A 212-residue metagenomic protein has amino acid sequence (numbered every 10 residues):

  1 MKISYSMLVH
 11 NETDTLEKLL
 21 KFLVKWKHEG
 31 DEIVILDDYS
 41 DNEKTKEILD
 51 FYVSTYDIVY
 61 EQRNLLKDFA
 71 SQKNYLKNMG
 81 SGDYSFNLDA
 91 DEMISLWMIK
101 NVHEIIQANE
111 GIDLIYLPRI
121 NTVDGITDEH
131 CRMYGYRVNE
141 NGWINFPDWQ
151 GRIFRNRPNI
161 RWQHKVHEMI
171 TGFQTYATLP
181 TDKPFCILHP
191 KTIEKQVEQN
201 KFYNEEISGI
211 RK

Functional and structural regions predicted by a protein language model:
K2-S6, V24-I35, T55-V59: Short loop->beta transition adjacent to catalytic acidic/histidine clusters or analogous donor-positioning motifs
L8-H10, D38: Cofactor-binding loop segments of dinucleotide-utilizing enzymes, especially the Rossmann-like FAD- and NAD(P)+-binding
N11-W26: Short, well-formed alpha-helical segments that are part of the catalytic scaffolds of diverse glycosyltransferases
F22, I33-L49, L65, D89-E92: A conserved acidic beta->alpha catalytic loop
F22-W26, F51, Y75-M79, E104-I105: A generic secondary-structure signal
K46, D50-S71, M79: Conserved donor nucleotide-binding strand/loop of the catalytic core
F69-K77, M93-K212: Catalytic-site signature of metal-activated, phosphate-bearing donor transferases, centered on the GT-A/GT-A-like
L76, G82-M93: Short beta-strand-to-loop acidic/aromatic patch adjacent to the donor-nucleotide binding site
